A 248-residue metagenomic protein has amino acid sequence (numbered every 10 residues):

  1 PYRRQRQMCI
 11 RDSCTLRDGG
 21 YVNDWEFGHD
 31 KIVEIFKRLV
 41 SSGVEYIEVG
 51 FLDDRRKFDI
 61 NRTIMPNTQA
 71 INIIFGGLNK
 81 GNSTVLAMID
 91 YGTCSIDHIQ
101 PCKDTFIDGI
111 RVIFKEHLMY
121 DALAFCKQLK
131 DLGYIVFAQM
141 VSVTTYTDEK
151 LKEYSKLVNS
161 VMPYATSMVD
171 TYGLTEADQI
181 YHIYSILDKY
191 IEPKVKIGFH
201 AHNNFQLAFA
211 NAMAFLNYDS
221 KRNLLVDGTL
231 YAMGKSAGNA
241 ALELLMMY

Functional and structural regions predicted by a protein language model:
P1-I10: Single conserved hydrophobic/aromatic residue that forms the stacking wall/gate of nucleotide- or nucleobase-binding
R11-S13, Y21, V44-E48, N82-M88 (+5 more regions): Structural preference for beta-strand elements that scaffold enzyme active sites
R11-V49, D53-I73: Conserved N-terminal beta1-alpha1 strand-loop-helix module at the mouth
C14-R17, Y21, L52-D54, M88-G92 (+5 more regions): Active-site beta-loop-alpha junctions enriched in small/polar residues
H29-D30, I64-Q69, K150-K156, I180-S185 (+2 more regions): Charged helix-capping and loop-helix junction motifs
G43, D104-G109, K152-V169, A214-V226: Structural recognition of alpha->loop->beta junctions
Y46, F51-L157: Active-site beta->alpha loop and helix N-cap motifs at the rims of alpha/beta catalytic domains
A165, V169-Y248: Catalytic alpha/beta core domains of metabolic enzymes, predominantly
